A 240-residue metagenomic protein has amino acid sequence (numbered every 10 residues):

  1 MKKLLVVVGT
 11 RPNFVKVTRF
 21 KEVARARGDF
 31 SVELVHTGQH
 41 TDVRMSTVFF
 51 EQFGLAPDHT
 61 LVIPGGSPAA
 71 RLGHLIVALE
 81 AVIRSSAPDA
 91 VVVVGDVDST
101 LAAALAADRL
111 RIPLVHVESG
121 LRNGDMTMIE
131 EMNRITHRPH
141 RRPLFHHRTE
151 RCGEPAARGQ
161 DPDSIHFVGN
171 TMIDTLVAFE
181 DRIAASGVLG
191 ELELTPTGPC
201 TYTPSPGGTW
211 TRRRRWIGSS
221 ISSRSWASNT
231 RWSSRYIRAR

Functional and structural regions predicted by a protein language model:
M1-H36, S228: N-terminal phosphate-binding or glycine-rich loops at protein starts, especially the Walker A/P-loop of NTPases
L5-V8, F14-V23, F49, T60-G153 (+1 more regions): Active-site and donor-binding regions of nucleotide-sugar-utilizing enzymes
V6, L34-H36, H116, F167 (+2 more regions): Structural beta-sheet core signal
G28-R71, A78: Conserved nucleotide-sugar phosphate-binding/catalytic loop shared by glycosyltransferases and other
H40-R44, I63, H140-R214: A nucleotide-sugar donor-handling region in carbohydrate enzymes
R215-N229: Short hydrophobic signal-anchor/transmembrane segments that target glycosyltransferases and glycosylation machinery
R231-R240: Catalytic donor nucleotide-activated moiety binding site of glycosyltransferases and closely related
